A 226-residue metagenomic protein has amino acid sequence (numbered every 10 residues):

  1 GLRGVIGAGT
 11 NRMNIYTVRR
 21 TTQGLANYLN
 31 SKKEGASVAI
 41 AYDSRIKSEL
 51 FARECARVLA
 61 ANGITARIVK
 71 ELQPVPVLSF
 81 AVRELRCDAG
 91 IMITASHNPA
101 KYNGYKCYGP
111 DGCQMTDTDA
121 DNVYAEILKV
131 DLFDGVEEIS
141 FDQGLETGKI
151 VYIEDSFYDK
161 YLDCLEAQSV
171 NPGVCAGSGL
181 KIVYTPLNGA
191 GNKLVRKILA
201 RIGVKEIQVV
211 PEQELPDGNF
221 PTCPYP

Functional and structural regions predicted by a protein language model:
G1-C55, N62, G144-I182, A190 (+1 more regions): An N-terminal, well-structured beta->alpha segment
L2-R3, G9, R45, Q73 (+4 more regions): Short, glycine-/Ser/Thr-/acidic-enriched flexible segments
R3, A8, L78, A89 (+4 more regions): Short glycine-rich loop/turn motifs that provide flexible caps or phosphate-binding loops at active sites
S31, E84, K129-F133: Alpha-helix capping at helix-to-loop junctions
A39-Y102, R201-P226: N-terminal small/polar loop signature for handling phosphorylated ligands or for N-terminal nucleophile
N103-P226: Gly/Ser/Thr-enriched, mixed-charge loops and adjacent short helices that form phosphate/oxyanion-binding elements
